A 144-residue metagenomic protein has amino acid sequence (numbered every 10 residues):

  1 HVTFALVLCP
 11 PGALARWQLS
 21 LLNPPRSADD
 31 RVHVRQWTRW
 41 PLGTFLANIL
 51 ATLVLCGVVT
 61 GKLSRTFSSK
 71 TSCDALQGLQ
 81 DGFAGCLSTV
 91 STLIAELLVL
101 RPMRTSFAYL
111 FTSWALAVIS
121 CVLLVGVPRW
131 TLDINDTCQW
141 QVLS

Functional and structural regions predicted by a protein language model:
H1-S144: Membrane-interface helix-loop junctions in multi-pass transporters/channels
